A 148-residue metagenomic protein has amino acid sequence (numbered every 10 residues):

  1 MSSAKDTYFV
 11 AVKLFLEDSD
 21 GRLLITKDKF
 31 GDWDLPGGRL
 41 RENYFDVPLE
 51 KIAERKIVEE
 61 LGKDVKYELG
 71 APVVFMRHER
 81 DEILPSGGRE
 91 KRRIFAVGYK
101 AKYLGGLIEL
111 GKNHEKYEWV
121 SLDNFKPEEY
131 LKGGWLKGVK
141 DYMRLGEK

Functional and structural regions predicted by a protein language model:
M1-L23, R41, K100: Conserved N-terminal beta-strand and adjoining loop/helix that marks the start of the Nudix/MutT-like hydrolase domain
A4-Y8, G88-F95, H114: A generic structural micro-feature
D18, D28, L84: Acidic surface patches and DE-rich sequence motifs
G21-L23, G106-E109: Short helix-loop capping/hinge motifs at secondary-structure junctions, enriched in acidic/polar residues
R22-K63: Conserved Nudix-box catalytic region and its N-terminal flanking loop in Nudix hydrolases and closely related
D28-G31, M76-R77, H114-E118: Short, solvent-exposed aromatic-acidic interface loops
G62-G106: Active-site segment of metal-dependent pyrophosphate-handling enzymes, primarily the Nudix hydrolase catalytic core
G98-K100, E109-K140: NUDIX/MutT-family hydrolases
